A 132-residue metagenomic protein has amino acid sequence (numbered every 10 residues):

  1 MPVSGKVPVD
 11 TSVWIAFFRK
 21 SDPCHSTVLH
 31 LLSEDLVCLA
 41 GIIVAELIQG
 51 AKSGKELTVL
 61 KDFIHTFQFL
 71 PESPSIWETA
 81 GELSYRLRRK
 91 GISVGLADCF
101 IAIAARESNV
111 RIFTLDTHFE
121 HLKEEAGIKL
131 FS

Functional and structural regions predicted by a protein language model:
M1-K6, R106-S132: Acidic, PIN/NYN-like endoribonuclease modules and their adjacent C-terminal/linker elements
M1-L39, Q49-D62: Short, well-structured N-terminal submotif of metal-dependent ribonuclease cores
P2-V3, Q68-L115: Active-site neighborhoods of divalent-metal-dependent phosphate/nucleic-acid chemistry enzymes
D10, A40, S93-G95, D116 (+1 more regions): Histidine- and aromatic-rich ligand-binding microenvironments
W14, V44-L47, F119-E120: A generic structural signal for short hydrophobic patches within well-formed alpha-helices
E34-D35, F63-F67, K90, S108 (+1 more regions): Structured helix-beta-strand junction loops
C38, L70, K129-F131: General small-molecule cofactor/ligand-binding pocket signal
G54-T58, L87-R88, K129-S132: Short, hinge-like loop/turn segments at secondary-structure boundaries
